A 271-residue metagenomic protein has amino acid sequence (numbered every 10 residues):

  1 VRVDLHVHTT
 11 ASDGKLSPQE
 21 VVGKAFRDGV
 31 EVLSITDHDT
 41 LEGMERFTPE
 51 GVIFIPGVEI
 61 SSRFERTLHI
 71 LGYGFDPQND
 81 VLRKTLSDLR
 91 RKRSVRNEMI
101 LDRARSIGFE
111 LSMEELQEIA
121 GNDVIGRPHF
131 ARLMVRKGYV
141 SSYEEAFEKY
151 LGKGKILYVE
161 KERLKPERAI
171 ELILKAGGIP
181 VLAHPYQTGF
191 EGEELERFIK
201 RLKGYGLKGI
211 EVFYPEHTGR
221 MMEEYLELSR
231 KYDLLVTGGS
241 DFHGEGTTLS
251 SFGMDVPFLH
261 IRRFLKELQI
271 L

Functional and structural regions predicted by a protein language model:
V1-T67, L151-G152, L164, R168-T247: An N-terminally biased module of ancient metal coordination in phosphate/nucleic-acid-related enzymes
D4, D13, D28, D37-D39 (+7 more regions): Acidic-enriched, low-complexity/disordered segments with a strong bias for Aspartate over Glutamate
L16, E118, E148, T248-S251: Residue-level detector of alpha-helical segments with a strong bias toward transmembrane helices and their helix-loop
E50-K200, L259-L271: Extended substrate/RNA-proximal surfaces in nucleic-acid metabolism proteins
S240-L271: Catalytic core of soluble alpha/beta enzymes
